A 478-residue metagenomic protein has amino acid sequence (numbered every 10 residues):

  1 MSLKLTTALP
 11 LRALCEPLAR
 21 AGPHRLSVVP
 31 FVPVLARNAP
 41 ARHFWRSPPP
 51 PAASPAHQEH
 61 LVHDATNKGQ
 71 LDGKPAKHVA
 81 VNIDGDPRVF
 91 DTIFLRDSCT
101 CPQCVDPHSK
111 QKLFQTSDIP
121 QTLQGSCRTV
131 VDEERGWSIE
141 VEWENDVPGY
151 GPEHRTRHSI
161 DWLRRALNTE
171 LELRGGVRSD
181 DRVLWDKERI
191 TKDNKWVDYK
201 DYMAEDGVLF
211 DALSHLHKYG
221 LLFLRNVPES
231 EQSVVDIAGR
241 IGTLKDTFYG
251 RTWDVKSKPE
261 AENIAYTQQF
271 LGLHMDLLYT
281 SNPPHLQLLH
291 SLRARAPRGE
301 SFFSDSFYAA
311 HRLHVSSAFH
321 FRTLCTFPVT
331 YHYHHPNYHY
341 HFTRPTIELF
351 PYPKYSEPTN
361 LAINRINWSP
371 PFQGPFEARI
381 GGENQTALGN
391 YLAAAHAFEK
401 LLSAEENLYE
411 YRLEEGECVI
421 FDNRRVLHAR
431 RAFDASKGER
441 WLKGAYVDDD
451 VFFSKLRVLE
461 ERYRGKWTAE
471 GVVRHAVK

Functional and structural regions predicted by a protein language model:
S2-Y202: Motif-centric detector for short Cys/His coordination patterns
D180-L221, N226-E415, V419-K478: Active-site environment of non-heme Fe oxygenases that use a 2-His-1-carboxylate facial triad
